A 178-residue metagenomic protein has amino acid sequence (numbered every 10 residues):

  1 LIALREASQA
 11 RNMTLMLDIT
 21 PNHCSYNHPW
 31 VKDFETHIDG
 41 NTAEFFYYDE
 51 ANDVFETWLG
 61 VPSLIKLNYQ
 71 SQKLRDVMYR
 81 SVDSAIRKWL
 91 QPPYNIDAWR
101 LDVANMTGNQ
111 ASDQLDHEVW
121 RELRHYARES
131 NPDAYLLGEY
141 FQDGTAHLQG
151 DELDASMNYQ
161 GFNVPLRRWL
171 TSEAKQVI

Functional and structural regions predicted by a protein language model:
L1-I178: Active-site and adjacent substrate-binding regions of carbohydrate-active enzymes
